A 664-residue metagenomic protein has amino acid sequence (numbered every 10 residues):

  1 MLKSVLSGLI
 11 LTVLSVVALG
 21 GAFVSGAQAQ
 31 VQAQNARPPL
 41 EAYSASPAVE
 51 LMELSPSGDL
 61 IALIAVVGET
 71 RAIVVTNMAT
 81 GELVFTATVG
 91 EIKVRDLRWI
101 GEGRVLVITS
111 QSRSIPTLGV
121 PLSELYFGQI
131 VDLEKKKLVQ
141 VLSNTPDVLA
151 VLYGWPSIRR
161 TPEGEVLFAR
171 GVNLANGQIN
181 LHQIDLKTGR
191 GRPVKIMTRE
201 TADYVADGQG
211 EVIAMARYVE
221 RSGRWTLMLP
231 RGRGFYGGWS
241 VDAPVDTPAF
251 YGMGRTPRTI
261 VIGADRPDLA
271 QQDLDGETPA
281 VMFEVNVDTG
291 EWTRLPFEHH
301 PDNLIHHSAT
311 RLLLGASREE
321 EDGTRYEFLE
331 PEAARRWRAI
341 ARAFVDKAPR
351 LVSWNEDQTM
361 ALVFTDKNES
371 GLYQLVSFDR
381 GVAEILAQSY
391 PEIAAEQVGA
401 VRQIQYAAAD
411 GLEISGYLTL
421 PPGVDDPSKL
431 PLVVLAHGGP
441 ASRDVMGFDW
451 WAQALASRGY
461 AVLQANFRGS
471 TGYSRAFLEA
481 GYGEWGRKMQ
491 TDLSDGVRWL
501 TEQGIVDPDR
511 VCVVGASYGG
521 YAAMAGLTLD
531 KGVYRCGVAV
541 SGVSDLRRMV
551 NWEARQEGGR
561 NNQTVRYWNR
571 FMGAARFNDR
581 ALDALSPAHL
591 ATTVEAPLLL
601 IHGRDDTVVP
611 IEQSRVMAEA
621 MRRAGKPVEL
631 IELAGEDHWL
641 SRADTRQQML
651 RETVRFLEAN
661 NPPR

Functional and structural regions predicted by a protein language model:
M1-V13: Bacterial N-terminal signal peptides that target proteins for export
L14-G26: C-terminal segment of classical bacterial N-terminal signal peptides
G26-M360, N368-E369: Beta-propeller folds
L40, V49, T70, V94 (+4 more regions): Short coil/loop residues immediately preceding or within conserved phosphate-binding loops of NTP-utilizing enzyme
L54, L63, W99, Y406 (+5 more regions): Conserved hydrophobic/aromatic "anchor" residues that stabilize well-ordered secondary structure elements
D203-V205, R325-P422, W450-Q453, S457-R458 (+1 more regions): Non-catalytic accessory segments flanking enzyme active sites
E392-D509, A516-S517, N551: Cap/lid segment of the alpha/beta-hydrolase catalytic domain
F467-R664: Active-site-proximal cap/loop segments of hydrolase catalytic domains
